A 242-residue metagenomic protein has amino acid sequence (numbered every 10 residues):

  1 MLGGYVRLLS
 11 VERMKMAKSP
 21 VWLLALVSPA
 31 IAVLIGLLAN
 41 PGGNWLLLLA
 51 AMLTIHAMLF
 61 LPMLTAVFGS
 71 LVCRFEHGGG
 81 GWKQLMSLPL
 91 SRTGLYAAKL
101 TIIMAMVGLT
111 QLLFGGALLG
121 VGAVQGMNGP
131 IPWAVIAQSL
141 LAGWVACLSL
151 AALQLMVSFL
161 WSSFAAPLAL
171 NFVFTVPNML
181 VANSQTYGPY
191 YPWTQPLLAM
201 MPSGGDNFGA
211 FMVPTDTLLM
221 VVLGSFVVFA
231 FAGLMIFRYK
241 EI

Functional and structural regions predicted by a protein language model:
M1-L26: Aromatic- and glycine-rich beta-strand/loop motifs that create alpha-glucan
L2, I35, G42-L47, L168-I242: Terminal transmembrane helical anchor/hairpin motif
K15, R74, L85-S87, Q154 (+1 more regions): Helix-capping/transition residues at the boundaries of transmembrane alpha-helices and the short helical linkers
P20-V21, G79, S91-T93, A97 (+3 more regions): Membrane-helix interface segments
A25-P29, K99-L100, N171-F172, V222: Residue-level recognition of transmembrane alpha-helices in multi-pass small-molecule transporters/permeases
S28-T65, G69-S70, A97-W161, G205-D216: Secretory targeting signals
V72-M104: Helix-loop-helix units of permease transmembrane domains in multi-pass membrane transporters, especially ABC
S149-M179: Functionally important transmembrane alpha-helices
